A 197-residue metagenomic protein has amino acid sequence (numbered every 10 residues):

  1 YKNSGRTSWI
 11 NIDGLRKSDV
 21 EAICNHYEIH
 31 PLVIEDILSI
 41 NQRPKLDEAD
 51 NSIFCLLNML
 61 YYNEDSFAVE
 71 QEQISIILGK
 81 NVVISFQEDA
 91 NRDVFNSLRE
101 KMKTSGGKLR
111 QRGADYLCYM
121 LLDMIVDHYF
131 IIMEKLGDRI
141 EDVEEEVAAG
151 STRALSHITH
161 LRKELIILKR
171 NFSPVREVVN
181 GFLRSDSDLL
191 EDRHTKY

Functional and structural regions predicted by a protein language model:
Y1-Y197: Peripheral, non-transmembrane regulatory/ligand-interaction domains of membrane transport proteins
